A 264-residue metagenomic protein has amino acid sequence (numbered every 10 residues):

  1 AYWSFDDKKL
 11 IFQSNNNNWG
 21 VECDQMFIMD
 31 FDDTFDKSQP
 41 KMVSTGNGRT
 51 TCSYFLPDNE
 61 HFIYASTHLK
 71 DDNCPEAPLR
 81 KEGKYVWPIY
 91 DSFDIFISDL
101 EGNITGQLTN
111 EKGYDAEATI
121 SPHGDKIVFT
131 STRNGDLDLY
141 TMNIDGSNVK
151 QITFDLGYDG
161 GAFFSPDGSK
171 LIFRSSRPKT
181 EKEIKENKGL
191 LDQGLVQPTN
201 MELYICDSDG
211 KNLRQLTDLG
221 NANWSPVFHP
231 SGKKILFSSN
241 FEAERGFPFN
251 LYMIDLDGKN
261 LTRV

Functional and structural regions predicted by a protein language model:
A1-K9: Mature N-terminal segment immediately following signal peptide/propeptide cleavage in secreted/periplasmic
F5-D6, P57-D58, P122-H123, P166-D167 (+1 more regions): Residue-level detector of Asp-centered blade-edge/turn motifs that repeat once per structural unit in beta-propeller
L10, F62, I127-V128, L171 (+1 more regions): Hydrophobic beta-strand positions that form the internal "hydrophobic ladder" of WD40/Gbeta-like beta-propeller blades
Q13-M26, S44-T50, A65-I95, Q107-D115 (+6 more regions): A flexible loop/linker signature enriched in serine peptidases of the S9 family
F31-F35, D99-N103, N143-S147, D207-K211 (+1 more regions): Short loop/turn segments that connect beta-strands within beta-propeller blades
S38-K41, T105-G106, V149-K150, L213-R214 (+1 more regions): A structural motif specific to WD40 beta-propellers
A222-N223, T262-V264: Conserved blade-ending motifs and adjacent loop-strand segments that build the rim/top face of beta-propeller domains
